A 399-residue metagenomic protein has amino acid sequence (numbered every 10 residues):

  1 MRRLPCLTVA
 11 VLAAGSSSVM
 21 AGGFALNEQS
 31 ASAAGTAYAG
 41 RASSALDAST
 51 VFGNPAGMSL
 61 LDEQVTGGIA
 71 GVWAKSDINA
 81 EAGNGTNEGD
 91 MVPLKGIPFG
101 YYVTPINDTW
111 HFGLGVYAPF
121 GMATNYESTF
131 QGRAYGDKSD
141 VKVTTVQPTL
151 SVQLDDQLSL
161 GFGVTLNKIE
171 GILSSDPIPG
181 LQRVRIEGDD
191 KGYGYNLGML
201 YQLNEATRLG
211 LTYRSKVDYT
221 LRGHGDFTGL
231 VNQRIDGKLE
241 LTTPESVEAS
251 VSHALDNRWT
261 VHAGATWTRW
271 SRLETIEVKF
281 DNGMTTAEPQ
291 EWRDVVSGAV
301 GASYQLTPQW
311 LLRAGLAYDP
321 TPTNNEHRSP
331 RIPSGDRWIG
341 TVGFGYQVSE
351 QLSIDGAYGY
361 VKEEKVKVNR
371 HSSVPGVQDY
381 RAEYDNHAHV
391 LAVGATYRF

Functional and structural regions predicted by a protein language model:
M1-M20: Gram-negative bacterial Sec-dependent N-terminal signal peptides
M20-A37, R41, A80-N87, L94-F399: Outer-membrane beta-barrel porins/channels
G35-R41, Q64-S76: Short strand-turn segments of transmembrane beta-barrel domains in outer membranes, especially the first one or two
A42, L46-F52: Periplasmic N-terminal accessory/gating domains of Gram-negative outer-membrane beta-barrel systems
P55-M58: Secretion/assembly modules of Gram-negative surface proteins
